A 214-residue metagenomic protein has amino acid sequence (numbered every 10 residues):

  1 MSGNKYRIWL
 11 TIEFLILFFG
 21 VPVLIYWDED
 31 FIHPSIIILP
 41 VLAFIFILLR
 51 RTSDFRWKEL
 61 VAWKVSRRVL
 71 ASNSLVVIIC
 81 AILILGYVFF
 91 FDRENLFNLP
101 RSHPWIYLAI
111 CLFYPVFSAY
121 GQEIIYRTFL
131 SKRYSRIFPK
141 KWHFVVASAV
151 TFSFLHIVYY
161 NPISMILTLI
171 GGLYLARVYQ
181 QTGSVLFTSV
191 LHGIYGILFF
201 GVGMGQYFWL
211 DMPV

Functional and structural regions predicted by a protein language model:
M1-D54: Alpha-helical transmembrane segments in multi-pass membrane proteins
T11, L70-S74, I78, L108-A109 (+3 more regions): Hydrophobic alpha-helical transmembrane segments
L15, I36-F44, P104, L108-F113 (+2 more regions): Membrane-embedded alpha-helical segments of multi-pass membrane proteins, especially the transmembrane helices
I25-I32, N95-F97, L155-I163: Membrane-interface helix caps and helix-loop-helix hairpins in membrane proteins
W57-S118, R136-I137: Juxtamembrane helix-loop-helix connectors linking adjacent transmembrane helices in multi-pass membrane enzymes
I124-A147, Q180-S184: Membrane-interface helix/loop boundary segments of multi-pass membrane proteins
F144-H156, G172: Small-polar-interrupted transmembrane alpha-helices in polytopic inner-membrane proteins
S164-V214: Functionally important transmembrane alpha-helices
